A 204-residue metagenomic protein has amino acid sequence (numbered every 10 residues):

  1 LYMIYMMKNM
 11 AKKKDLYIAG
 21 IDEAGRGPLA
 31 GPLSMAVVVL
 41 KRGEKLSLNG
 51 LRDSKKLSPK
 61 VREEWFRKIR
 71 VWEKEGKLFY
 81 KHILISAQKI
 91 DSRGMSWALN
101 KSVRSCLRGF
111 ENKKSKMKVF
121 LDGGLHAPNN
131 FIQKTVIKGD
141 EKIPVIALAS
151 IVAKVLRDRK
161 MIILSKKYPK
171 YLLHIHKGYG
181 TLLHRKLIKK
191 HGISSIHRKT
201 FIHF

Functional and structural regions predicted by a protein language model:
I4-F204: RNase H-like, Mg2+-dependent phosphodiesterase core, and more generally RNA phosphate-backbone-engaging helix-loop
